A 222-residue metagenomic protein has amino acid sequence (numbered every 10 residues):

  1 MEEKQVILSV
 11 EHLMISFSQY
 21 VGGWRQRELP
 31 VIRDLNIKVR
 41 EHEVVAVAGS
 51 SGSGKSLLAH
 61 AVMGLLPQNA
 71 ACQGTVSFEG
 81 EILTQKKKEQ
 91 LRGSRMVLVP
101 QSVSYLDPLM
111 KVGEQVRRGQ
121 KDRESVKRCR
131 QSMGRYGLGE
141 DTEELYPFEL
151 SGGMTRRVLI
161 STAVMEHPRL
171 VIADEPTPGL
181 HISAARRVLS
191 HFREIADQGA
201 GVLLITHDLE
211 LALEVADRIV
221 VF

Functional and structural regions predicted by a protein language model:
W24, I82-V97: ABC ATPase NBD coupling module
A71-I82: Conserved ABC transporter NBD signature motif
S102, P108-D122: Q-loop/switch helix immediately C-terminal to the Walker
Y146-L150, M154: Conserved ABC ATPase signature
M165-R169: A short, proline-enriched helix->beta-strand linker immediately N-terminal to the Walker B motif in ABC-type P-loop
T206-H207: H-loop/switch region of ABC-family ATPase nucleotide-binding domains
A212-E214: A short, surface-exposed alpha-helical micro-motif characterized by mixed small hydrophobic and charged/polar residues
